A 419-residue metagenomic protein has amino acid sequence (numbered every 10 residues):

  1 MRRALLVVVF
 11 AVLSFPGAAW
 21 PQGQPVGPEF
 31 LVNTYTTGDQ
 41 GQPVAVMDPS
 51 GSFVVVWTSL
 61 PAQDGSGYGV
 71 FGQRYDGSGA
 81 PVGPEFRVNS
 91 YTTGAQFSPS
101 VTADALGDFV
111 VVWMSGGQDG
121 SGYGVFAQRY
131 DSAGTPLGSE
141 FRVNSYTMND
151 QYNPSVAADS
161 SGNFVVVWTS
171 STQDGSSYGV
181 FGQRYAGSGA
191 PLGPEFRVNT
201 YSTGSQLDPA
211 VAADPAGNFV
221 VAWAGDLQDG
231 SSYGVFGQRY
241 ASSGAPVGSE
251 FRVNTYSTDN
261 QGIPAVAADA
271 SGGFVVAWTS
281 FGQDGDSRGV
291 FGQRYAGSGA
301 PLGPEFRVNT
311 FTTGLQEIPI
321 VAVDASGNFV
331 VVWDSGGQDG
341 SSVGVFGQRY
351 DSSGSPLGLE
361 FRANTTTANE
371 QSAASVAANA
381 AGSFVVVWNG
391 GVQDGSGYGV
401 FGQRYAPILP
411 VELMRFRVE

Functional and structural regions predicted by a protein language model:
M1-L6: Bacterial N-terminal signal peptides that target proteins for export
V8-V9, A19: Cleavable N-terminal signal peptides
S14-P16: N-terminal signal peptide c-region/cleavage motif recognized by signal peptidases
W20-L409: Extracellular, repeat-based ectodomains that mediate carbohydrate processing or recognition
P407-E419: Residue-level detector of functionally pivotal "anchor" positions at catalytic/ligand-binding pockets or at interdomain
